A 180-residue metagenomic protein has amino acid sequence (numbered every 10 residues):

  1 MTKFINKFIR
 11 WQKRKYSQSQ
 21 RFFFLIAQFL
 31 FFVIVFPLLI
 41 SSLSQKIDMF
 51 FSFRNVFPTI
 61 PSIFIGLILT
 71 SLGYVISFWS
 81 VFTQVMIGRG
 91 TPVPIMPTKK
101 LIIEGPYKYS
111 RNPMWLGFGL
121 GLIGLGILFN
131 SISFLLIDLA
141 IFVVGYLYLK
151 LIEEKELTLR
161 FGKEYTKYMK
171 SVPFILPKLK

Functional and structural regions predicted by a protein language model:
M1-E104, L116-R160, T166-K180: Membrane-anchoring alpha-helices and their flanking helix-loop junctions
Y109-L116: Histidine-centered phosphotransfer motif of kinases
